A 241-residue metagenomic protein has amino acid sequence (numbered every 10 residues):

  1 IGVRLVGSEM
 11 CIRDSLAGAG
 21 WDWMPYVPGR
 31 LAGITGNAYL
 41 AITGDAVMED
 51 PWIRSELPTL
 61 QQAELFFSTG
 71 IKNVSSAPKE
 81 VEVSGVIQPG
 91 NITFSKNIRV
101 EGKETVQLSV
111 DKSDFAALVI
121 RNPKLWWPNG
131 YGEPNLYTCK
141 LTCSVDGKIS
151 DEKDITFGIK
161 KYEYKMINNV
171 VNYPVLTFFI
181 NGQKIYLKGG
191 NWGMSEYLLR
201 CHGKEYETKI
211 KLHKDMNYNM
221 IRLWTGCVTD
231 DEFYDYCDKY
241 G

Functional and structural regions predicted by a protein language model:
I1-G7: Positively charged, low-complexity/disordered segments
S8-E9, R13-V228, Y236-Y240: Secreted/periplasmic carbohydrate-active enzymes, especially glycoside hydrolases
F233: Aromatic/hydrophobic pocket-lining residues that form π-stacking "cages" and hydrophobic walls in ligand
